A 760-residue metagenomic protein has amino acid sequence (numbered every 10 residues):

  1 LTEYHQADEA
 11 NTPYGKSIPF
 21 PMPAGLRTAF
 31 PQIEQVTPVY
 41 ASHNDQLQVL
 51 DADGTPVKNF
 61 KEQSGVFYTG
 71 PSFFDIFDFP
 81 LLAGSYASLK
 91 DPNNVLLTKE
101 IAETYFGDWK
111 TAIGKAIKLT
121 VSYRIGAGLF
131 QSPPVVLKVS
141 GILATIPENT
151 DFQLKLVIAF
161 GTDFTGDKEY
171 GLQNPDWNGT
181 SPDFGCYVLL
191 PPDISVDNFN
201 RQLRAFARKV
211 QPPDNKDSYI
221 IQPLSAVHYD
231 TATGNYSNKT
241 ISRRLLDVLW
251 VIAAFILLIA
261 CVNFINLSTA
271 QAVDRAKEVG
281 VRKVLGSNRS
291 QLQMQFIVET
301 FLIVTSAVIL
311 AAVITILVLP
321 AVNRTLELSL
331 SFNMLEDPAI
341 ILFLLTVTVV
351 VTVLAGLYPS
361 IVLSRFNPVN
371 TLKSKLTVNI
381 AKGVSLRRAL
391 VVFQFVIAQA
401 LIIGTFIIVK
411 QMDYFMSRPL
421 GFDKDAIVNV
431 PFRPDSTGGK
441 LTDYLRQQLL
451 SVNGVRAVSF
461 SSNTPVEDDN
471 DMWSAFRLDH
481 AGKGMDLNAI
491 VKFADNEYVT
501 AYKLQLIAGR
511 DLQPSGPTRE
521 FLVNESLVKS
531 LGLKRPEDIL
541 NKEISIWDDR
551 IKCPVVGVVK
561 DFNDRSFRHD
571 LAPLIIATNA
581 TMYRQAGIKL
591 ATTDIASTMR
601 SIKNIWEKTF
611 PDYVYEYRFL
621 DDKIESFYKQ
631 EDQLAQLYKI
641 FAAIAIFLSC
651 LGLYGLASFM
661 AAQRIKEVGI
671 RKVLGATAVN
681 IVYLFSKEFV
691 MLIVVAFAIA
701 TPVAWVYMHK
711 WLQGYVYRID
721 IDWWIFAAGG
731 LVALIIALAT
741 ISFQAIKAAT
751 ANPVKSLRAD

Functional and structural regions predicted by a protein language model:
E3-G65, S72-D75, E103-D108, S436-F460 (+2 more regions): Hydrophobic, regular-secondary-structure patches
G70-L82, L97-S242, Q447-Q630: Mid-to-C-terminal secondary-structure elements that act as membrane-proximal/extracytoplasmic interface segments
I194-V196, R201-F255, V273-A276, N288 (+7 more regions): Membrane-helix entry/capping segments
Y236-N238, L267-T305, I316-G439, L712 (+1 more regions): Alpha-helical transmembrane segments of integral membrane proteins
I241-K277, T305, I309, L386-Q411 (+3 more regions): Hydrophobic alpha-helical transmembrane segments of multi-pass inner-membrane transport and secretion
E278-L319, A645, K666-H709, A728 (+1 more regions): Transmembrane alpha-helical interface segments in multi-pass membrane proteins
I340-P359, Q399, I644, C650 (+1 more regions): Hydrophobic alpha-helical transmembrane segments of polytopic membrane proteins
